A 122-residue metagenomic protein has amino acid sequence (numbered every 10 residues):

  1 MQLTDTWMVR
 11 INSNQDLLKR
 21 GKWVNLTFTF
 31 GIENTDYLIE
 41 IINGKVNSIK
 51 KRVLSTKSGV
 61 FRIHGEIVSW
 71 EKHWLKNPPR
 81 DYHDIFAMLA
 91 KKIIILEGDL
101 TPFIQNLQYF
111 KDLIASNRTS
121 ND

Functional and structural regions predicted by a protein language model:
M1-D122: Feature captures hydrophobic
